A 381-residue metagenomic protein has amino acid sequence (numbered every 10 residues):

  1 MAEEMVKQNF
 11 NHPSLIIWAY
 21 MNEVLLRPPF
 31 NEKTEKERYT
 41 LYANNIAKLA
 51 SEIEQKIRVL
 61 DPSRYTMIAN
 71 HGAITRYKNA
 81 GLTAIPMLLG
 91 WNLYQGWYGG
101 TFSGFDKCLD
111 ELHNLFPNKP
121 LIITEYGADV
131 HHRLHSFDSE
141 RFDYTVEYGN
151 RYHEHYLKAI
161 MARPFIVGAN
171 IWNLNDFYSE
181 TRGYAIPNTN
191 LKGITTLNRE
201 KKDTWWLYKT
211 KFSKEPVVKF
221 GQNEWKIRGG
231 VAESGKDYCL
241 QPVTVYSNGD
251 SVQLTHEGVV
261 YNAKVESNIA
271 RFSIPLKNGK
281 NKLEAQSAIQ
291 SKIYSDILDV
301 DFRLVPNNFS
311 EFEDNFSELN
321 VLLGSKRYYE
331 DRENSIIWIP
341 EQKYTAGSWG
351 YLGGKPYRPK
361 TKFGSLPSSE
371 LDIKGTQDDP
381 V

Functional and structural regions predicted by a protein language model:
M1-K264, S273-L276, E284-Q290: Extended substrate-binding grooves/exosites of carbohydrate-active enzymes
I194, Q222, G230-V231, D250 (+6 more regions): Intrinsically disordered, low-complexity regions
E266-N268, V300-D301: A short, sequence-level motif marking secondary-structure junctions
N268-F272, V381: Short strand-edge motifs at loop-to-beta-strand transitions and within beta-strands of extracellular beta-rich domains
K277-G279, V381: A glycine-anchored, Pro-Gly-centered beta-turn/N-cap motif
Q290-V305: Edge beta-strands of extracellular beta-sandwich domains
N307-V381: Compositionally biased, intrinsically disordered or flexible polar/acidic segments
